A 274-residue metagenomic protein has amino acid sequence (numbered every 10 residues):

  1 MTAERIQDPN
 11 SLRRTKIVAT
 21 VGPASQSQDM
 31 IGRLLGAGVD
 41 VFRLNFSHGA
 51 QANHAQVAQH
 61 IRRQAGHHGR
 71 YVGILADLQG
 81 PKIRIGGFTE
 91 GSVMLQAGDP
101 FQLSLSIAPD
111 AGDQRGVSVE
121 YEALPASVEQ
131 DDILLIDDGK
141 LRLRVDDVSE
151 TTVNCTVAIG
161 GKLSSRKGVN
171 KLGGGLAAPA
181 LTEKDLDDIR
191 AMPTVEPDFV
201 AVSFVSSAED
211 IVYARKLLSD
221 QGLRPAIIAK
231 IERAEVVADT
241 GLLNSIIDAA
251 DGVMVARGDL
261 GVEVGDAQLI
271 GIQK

Functional and structural regions predicted by a protein language model:
M1-K274: Non-catalytic helical/linker scaffolds that mediate oligomerization, partner binding, and domain coupling around large
